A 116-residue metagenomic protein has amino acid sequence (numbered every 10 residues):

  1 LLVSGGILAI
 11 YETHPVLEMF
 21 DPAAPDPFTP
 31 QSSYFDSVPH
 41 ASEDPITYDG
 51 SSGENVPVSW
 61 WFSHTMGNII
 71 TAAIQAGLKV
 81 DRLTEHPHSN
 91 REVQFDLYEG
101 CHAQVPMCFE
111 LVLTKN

Functional and structural regions predicted by a protein language model:
L2-S4: Helix-to-beta-strand junctions that scaffold the AdoMet/dcAdoMet cofactor pocket in Class I SAM-dependent enzymes
I7-D49: Conserved class I S-adenosyl-L-methionine
E18, N90-E92: Generic structural signal for helix capping and beta-alpha/helix-loop junctions
P22, V93-D96: Short secondary-structure transition/capping segments
H40-G50, S59-T84: Short alpha-helix
N55-P57: Short, contiguous strand/loop micro-motifs
A76-K79, F95-N116: Core SAM-dependent methyltransferase catalytic element
E85-N90, L97: Glycine-rich phosphate/adenylate-binding loop
